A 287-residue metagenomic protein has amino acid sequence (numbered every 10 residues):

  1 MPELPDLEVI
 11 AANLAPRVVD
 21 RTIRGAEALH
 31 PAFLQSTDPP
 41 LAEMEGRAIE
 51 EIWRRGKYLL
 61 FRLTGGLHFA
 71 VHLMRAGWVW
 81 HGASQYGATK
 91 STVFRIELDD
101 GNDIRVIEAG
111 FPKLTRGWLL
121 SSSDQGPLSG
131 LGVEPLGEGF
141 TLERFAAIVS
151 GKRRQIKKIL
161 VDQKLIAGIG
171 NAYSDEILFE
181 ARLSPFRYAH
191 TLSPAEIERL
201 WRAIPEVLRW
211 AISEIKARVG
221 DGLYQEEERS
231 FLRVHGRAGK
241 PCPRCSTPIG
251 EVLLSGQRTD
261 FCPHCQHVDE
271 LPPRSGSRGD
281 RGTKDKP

Functional and structural regions predicted by a protein language model:
M1-P287: Structured catalytic/nucleic-acid-binding cores of DNA maintenance enzymes
